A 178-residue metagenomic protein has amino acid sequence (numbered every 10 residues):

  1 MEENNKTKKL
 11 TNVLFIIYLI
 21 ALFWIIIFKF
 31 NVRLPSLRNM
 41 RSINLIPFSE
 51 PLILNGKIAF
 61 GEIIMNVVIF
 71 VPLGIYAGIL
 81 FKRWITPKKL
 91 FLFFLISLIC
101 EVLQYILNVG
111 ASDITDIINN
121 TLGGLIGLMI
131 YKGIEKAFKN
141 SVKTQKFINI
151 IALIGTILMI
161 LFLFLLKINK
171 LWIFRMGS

Functional and structural regions predicted by a protein language model:
M1-N108, I114, M129-S178: Bulky hydrophobic segments
L122-L125, M129: Specific aromatic-rich, kink-prone transmembrane helix
